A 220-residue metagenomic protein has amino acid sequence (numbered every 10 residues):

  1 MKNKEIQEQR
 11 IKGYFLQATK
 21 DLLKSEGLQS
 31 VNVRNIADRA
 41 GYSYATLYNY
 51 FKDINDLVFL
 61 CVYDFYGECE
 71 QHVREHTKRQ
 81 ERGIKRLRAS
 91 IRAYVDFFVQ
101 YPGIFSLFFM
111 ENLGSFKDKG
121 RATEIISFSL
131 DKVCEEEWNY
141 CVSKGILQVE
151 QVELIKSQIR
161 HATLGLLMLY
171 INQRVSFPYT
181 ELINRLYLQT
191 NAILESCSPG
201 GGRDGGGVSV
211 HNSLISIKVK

Functional and structural regions predicted by a protein language model:
M1-E26, S30-N35, R39: Basic, helix-initiating cap at the start of DNA-binding domains
M1-R10, R74, G201-K220: N-terminal intrinsically disordered/low-complexity leader segments
F15, S30, D53-V58, C69: Short amphipathic alpha-helical segment with a characteristic S/N-K-E followed by hydrophobic residues
A40-F51: Short hydrophobic/aromatic patch on the recognition helix
C61-L87, S106-F109, K119, L130-S143: Amphipathic alpha-helical linker/stalk segments
R74, D118-K144, E153-S157, L164 (+1 more regions): Amphipathic alpha-helical packing segments from all-alpha helical-bundle domains
R74-G103, I155-I159, R203, K220: Hydrophobic alpha-helical connector segments
D96-Q100, E136, Y140, I159-P178 (+1 more regions): Amphipathic C-terminal alpha-helical segment
